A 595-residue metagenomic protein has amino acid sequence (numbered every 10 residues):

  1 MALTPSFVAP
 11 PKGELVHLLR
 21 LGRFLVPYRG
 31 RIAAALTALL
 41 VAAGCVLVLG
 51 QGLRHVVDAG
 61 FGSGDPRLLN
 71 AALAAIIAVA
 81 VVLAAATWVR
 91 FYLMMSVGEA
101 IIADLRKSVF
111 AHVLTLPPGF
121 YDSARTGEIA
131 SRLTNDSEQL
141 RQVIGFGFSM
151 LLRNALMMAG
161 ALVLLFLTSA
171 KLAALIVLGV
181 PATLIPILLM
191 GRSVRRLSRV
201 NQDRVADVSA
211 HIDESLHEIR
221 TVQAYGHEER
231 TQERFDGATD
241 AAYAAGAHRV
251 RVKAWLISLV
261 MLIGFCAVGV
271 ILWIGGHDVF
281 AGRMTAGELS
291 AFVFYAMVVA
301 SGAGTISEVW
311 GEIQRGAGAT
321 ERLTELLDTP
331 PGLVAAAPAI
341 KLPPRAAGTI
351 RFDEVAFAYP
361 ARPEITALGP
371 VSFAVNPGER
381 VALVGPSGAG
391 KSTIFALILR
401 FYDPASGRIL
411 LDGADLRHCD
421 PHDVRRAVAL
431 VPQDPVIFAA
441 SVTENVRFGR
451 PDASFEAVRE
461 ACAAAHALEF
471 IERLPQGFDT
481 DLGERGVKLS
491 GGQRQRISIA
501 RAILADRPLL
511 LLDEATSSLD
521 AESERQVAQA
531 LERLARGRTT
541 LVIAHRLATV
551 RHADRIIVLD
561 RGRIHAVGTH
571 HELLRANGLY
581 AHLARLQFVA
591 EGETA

Functional and structural regions predicted by a protein language model:
M1-C45, F61-A75, R90-M94, G98 (+9 more regions): Membrane-integrated ABC transporters
A2-K12, E99, K107-S131, N135-S137 (+6 more regions): Short intracellular "coupling" helices and adjacent cytoplasmic loop segments at the cytosolic face of multi-pass
L19-G22, G30-Q51, A72, I76 (+6 more regions): Alpha-helical segments in transporter systems
P27, R31-V41, S149-N201, I271-M284: Transmembrane helices of ABC transporter permease
I32-A86, L93, F166-K171, G269 (+2 more regions): Transmembrane helix-loop-helix hairpins at lipid-water interfaces of multipass membrane proteins, especially the type-1
G62-R67, L164-L178, H248, V252-E321 (+1 more regions): Helix-loop-helix
P118-G119, N135-I144, F148, L152 (+7 more regions): An intracellular "coupling" helix at the cytosolic face of ABC transporter transmembrane type-1 domains
P343-A595: ABC-type nucleotide-binding domain
